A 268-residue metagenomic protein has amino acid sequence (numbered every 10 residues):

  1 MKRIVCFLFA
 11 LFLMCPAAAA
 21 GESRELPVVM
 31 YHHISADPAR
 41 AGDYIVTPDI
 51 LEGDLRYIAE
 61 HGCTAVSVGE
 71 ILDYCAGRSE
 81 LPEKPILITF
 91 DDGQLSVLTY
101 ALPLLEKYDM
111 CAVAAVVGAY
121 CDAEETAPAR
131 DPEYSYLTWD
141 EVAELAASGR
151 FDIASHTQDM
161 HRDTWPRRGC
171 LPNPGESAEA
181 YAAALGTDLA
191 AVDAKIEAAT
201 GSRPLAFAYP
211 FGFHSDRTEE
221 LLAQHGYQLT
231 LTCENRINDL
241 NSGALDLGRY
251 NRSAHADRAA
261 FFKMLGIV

Functional and structural regions predicted by a protein language model:
M1-L8: Positively charged n-region of N-terminal signal peptides that target proteins for export
F9-L13, A17: Hydrophobic core
G21-I86, R249-Y250, H255-A256, F262-V268: N-terminal pre-catalytic segment of deacetylase/amide-hydrolase enzymes
L26-V29, I34-A36, A41, K84-I86 (+2 more regions): Metal-dependent polysaccharide deacetylase catalytic core of the NodB/CE4 family, i.e., the active-site-bearing domain
I45-A59, G93-L95, P132-D140: Aromatic- and glycine-enriched glycan-recognition loops and surfaces that form the carbohydrate-binding subsites
E83, V97-A101: Membrane-embedded segments
L95-V97, M160-R162, F211-R217, I237-L240: Active-site environment of divalent metal-dependent phosphoester hydrolases
H214-R217, L221, L229-M264: A cross-kingdom marker for long, charged
